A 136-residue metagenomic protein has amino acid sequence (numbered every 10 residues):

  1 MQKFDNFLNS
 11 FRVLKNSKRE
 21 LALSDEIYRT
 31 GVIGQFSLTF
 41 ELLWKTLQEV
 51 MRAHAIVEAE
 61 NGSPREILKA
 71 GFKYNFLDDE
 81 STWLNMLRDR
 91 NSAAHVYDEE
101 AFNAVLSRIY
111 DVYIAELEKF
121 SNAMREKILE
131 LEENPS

Functional and structural regions predicted by a protein language model:
M1-S136: Solvent-exposed interaction patches of small proteins and small membrane subunits
